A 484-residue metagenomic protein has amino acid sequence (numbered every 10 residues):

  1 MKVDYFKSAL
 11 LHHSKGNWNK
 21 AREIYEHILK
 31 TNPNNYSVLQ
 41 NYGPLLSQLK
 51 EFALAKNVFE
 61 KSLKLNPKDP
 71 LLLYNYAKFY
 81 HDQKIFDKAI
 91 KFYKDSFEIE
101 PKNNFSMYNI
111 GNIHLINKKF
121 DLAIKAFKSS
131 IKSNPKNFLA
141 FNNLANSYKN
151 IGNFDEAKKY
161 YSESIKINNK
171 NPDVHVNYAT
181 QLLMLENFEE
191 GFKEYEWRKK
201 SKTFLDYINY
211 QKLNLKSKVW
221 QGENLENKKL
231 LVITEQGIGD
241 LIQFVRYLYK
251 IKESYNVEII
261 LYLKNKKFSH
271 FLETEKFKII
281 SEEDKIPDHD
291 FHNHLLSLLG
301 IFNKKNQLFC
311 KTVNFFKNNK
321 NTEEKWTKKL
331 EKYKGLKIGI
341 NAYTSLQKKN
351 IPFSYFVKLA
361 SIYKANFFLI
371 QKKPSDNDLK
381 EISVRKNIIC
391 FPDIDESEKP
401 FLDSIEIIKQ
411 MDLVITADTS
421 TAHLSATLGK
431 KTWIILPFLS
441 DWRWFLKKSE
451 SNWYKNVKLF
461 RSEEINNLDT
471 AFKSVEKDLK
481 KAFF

Functional and structural regions predicted by a protein language model:
M1-L413, D418-F484: Alpha-helical solenoid repeat scaffolds of the TPR/TPR-like class and their adjacent stem/linker regions that mediate
